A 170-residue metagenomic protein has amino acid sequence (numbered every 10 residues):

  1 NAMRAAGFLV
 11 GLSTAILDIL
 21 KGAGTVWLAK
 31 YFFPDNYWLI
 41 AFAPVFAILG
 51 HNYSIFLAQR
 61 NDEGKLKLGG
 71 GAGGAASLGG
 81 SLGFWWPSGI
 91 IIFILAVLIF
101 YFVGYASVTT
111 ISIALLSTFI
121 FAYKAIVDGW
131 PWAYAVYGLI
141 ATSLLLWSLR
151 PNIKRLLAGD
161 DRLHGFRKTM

Functional and structural regions predicted by a protein language model:
N1-A23, N52-A75, F102-S112, S148-M170: Interhelical loop and helix-boundary elements at the membrane-water interface of polytopic inner-membrane proteins
M3-A6, V26-F33, G71-V103, L116-A125: Interfacial segments of multi-pass membrane proteins
L9-V10, G79, Y134-Y137: Short alpha-helical transmembrane interface motifs in multi-pass membrane proteins
V10-I16, K21-K65, G83-S88, A96-V97 (+2 more regions): Nucleotide and nucleotide-moiety/phosphate-recognizing core
A23, F93, S143-W147: Alpha-helical transmembrane segments
I90-I91, A106-A114, G129-A141: Loop-to-transmembrane alpha-helix initiation sites
I120, V136, I140-R150: Mobile late-domain/C-terminal helix-loop "cap" segments that border catalytic sites or the cytosolic face
